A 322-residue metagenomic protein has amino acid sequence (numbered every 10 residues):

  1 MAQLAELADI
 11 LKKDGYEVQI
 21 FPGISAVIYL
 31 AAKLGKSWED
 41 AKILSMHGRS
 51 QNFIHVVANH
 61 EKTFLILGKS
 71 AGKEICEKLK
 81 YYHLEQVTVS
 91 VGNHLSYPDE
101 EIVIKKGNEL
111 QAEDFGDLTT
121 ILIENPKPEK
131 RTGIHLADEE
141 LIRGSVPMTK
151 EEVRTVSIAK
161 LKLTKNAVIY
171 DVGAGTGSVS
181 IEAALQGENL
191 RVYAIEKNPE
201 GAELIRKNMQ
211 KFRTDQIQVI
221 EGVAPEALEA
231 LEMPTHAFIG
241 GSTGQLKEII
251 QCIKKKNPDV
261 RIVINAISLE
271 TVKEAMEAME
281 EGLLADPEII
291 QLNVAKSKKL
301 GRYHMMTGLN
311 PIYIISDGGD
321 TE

Functional and structural regions predicted by a protein language model:
A2-Q19, V27-E139: Beta-strand/loop-alpha-helix module characteristic of Rossmann-like adenine-cofactor folds
K150-K165: Conserved alpha-helix/loop element of class I SAM-dependent methyltransferases that forms part of the SAM/SAH-binding
N166-G175: Conserved class I S-adenosyl-L-methionine
T176-E188: Conserved SAM-binding loop of SAM-dependent methyltransferases across substrates and taxa, primarily the Class I
L185-V192, K256-P258: Conserved S-adenosyl-L-methionine
I195-P234: S-adenosyl-L-methionine
E196-G201, G241-Q245, I267: Short beta->alpha hinge that forms the Motif I/post-I loop of the SAM-binding pocket
C252-L309: C-terminal substrate-binding/active-site "lid" region of AdoMet-derived donor-dependent transferases
